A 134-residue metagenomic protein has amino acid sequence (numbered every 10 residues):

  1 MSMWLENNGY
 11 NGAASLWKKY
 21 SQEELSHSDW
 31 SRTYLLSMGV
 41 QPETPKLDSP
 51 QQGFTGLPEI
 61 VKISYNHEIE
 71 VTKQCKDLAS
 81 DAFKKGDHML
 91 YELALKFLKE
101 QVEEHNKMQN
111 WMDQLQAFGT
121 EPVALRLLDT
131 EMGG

Functional and structural regions predicted by a protein language model:
M1-G134: Iron-associated oxidoreductase/ferritin-like identity signal
